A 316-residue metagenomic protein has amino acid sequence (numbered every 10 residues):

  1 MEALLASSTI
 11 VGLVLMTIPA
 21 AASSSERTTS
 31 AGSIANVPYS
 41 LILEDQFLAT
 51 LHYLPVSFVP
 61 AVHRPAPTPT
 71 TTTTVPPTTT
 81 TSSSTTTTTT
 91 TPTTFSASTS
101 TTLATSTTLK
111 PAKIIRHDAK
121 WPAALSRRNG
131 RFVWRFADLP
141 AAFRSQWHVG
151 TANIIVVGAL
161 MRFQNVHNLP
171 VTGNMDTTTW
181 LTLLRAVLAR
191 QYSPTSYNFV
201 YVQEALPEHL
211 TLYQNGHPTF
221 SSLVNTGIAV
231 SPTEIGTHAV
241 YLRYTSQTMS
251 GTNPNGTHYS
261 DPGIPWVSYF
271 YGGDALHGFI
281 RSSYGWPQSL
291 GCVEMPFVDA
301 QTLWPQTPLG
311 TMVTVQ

Functional and structural regions predicted by a protein language model:
M1-Y259: Cell-envelope/ECM-targeting effectors and their regulatory/trafficking segments
V171, S193-T195, P232-I235, Y244 (+1 more regions): Exported/periplasmic cell-wall-interacting domains
